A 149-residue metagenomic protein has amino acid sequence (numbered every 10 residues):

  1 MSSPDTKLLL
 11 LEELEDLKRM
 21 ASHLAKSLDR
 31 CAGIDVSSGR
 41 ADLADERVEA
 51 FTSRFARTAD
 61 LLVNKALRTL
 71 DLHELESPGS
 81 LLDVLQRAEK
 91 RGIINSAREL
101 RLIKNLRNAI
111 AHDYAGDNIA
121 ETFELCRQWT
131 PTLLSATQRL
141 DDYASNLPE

Functional and structural regions predicted by a protein language model:
M1-E149: Solvent-exposed interaction patches of small proteins and small membrane subunits
